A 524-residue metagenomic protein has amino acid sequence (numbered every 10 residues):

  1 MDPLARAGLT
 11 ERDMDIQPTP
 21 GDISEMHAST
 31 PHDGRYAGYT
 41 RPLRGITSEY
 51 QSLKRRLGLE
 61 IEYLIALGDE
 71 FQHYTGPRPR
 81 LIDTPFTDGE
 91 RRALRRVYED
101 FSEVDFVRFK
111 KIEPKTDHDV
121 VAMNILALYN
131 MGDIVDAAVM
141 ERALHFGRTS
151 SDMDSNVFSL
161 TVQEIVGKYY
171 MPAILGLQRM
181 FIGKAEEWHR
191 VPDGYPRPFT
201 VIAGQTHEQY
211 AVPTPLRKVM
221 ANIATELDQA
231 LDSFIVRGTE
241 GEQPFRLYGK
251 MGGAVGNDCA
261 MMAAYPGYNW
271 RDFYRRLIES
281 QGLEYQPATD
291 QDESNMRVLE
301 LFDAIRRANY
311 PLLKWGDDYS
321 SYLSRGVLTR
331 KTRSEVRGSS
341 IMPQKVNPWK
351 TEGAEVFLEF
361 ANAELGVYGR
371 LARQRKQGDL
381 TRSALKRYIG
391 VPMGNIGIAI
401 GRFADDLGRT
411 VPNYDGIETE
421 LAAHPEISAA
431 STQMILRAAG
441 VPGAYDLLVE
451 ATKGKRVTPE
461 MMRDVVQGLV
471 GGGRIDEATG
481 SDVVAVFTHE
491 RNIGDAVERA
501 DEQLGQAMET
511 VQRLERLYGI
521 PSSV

Functional and structural regions predicted by a protein language model:
D2-T239, P244-D258, Y265-Y274, G338 (+3 more regions): A helix-coil-helix interface module used to build multimeric assemblies and to scaffold catalytic/cofactor sites
R56, T116, Y170-L177, L216-I223 (+8 more regions): Amphipathic alpha-helix face/heptad-repeat signature
Y63-E70, L126, N130, I165 (+18 more regions): Generic, well-ordered alpha-helical scaffold segments in large soluble proteins
E186-R217, T329-K345, R375-S383, G408-A423 (+1 more regions): Glycine-rich cofactor-pocket loops
E187-R190, S233-V236, E240, E279 (+7 more regions): Conserved helix-loop functional segments at active or binding sites
G267-N295: Active-site-adjacent "gating/activation" loops or surface patches in catalytic cores
D290-I396: A conserved active-site cap/scaffold subdomain adjacent to cofactor or substrate pockets
G353, F357-G443, L447: Long, amphipathic alpha-helical stalk/connector segments used for oligomerization, subunit docking, or mechanical
